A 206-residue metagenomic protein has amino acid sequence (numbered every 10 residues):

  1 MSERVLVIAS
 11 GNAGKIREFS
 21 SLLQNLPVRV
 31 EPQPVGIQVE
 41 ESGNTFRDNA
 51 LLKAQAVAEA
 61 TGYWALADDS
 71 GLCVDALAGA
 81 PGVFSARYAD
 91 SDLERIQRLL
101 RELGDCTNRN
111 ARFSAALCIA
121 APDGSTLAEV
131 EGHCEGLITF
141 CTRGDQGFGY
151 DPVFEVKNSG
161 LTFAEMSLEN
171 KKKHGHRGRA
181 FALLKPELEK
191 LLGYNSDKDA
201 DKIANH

Functional and structural regions predicted by a protein language model:
S2-V7, G14-H206: Anionic-ligand binding patches
